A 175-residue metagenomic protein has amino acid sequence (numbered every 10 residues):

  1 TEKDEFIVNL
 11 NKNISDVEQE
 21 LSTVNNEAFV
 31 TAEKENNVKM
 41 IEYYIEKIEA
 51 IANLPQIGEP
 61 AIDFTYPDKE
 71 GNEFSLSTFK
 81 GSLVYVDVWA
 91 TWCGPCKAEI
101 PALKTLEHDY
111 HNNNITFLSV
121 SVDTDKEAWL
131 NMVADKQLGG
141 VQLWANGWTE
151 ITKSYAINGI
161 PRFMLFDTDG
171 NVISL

Functional and structural regions predicted by a protein language model:
T1-F74: Oxidative protein folding and maturation machinery
T65-V84, T152-K153: A short beta-strand-turn-helix
K80-S82, N112, L138, I157: Active-site acidic short loop of glycosyltransferases
K80-T105: Conserved redox-active cysteine motifs that mediate thiol-disulfide chemistry, especially di-cysteine Cys-X(1-2)-Cys
A98-K136, N146-S154: Structural microenvironment flanking redox-active thiols in thiol-disulfide oxidoreductases
K136-L138, A145-L175: Thiol/disulfide oxidoreductase modules built on the thioredoxin-like
